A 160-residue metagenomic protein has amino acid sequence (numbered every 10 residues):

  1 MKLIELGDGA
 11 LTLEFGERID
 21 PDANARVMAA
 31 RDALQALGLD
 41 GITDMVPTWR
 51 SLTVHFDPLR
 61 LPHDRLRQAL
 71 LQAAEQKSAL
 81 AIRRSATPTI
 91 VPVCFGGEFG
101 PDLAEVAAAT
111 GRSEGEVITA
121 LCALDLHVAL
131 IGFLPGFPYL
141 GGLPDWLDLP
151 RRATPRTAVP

Functional and structural regions predicted by a protein language model:
M1-P160: Conserved "landmark" site that anchors the functional core of diverse proteins
